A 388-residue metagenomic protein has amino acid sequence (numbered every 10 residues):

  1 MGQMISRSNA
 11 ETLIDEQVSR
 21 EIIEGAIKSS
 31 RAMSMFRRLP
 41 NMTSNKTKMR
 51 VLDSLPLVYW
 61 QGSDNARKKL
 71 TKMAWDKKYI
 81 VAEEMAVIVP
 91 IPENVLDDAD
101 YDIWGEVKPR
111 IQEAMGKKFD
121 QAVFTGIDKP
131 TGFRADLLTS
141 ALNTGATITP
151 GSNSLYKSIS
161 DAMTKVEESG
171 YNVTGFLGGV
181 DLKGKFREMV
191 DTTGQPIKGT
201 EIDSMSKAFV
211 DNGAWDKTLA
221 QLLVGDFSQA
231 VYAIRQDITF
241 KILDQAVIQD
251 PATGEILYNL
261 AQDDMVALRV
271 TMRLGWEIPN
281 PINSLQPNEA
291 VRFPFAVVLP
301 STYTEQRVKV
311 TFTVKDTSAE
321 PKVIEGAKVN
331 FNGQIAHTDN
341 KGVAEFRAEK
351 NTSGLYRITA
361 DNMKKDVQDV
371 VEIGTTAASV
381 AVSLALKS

Functional and structural regions predicted by a protein language model:
G2-V87: Assembly/oligomerization interface modules of large self-assembling protein complexes
Y79, V87-E168, V297-T304: Alpha-helical scaffold segments that mediate packing/assembly in large oligomeric complexes
N143-V266, M272: Extended oligomerization regions of viral-like shell subunits
V308-K309, S318-G333: Short, ordered, surface-exposed loop/turn motifs in non-cytosolic proteins
G333-R347: Short, acidic Ser/Thr/Gly-rich low-complexity loop/linker segments typical of extracellular and cell-surface proteins
E345-L355: Short Pro-Gly-centered beta-turn/loop motif in secreted/extracellular proteins
S353-I373: A short, solvent-exposed loop/turn motif at the edges and junctions of modular extracellular/periplasmic domains
Q368-S388: Extracellular beta-sheet/turn segments enriched in Thr/Pro/Gly and aliphatic residues
